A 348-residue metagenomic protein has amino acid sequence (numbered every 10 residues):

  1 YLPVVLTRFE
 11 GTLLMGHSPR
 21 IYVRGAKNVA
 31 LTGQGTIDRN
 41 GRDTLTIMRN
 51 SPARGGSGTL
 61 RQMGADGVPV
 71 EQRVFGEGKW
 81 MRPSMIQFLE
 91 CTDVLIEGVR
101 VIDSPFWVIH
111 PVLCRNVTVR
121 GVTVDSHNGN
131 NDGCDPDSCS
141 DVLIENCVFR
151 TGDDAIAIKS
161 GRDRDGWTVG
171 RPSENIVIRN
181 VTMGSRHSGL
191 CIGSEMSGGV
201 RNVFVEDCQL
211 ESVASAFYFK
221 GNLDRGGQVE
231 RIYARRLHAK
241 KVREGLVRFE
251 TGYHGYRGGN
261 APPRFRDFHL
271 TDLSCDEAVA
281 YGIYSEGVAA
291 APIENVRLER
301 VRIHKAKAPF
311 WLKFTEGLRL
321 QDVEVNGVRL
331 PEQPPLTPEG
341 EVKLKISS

Functional and structural regions predicted by a protein language model:
Y1-S348: Extracellular/periplasmic carbohydrate-active domains that bind, remodel, or depolymerize complex polysaccharides
